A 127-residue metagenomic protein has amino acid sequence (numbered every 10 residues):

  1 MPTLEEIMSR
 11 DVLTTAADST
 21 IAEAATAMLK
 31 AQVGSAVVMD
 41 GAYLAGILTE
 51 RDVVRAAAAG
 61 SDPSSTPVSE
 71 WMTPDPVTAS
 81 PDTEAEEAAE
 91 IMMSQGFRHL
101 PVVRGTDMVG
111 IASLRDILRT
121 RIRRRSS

Functional and structural regions predicted by a protein language model:
P2, S19, L48, T66 (+2 more regions): Short beta-to-alpha loop/turn elements within the nucleotide-binding domains of ABC transporters
P2-V12, T66-P76: Bateman (tandem CBS) regulatory domains
T14-Q32, M39, A79-G96, V103 (+1 more regions): The conserved cystathionine-beta-synthase
T20, D52-V53, T66-E70, E84 (+1 more regions): Histidine- and aromatic-rich ligand-binding microenvironments
M28-A31, A36-R51, M92, L100-R115: A glycine-centered beta-loop-beta connector
V54-P67, I117-S127: A short, polar/charged loop-to-alpha-helix boundary motif
E84, G105-S127: Cytosolic regulatory modules rich in charged/polar residues
